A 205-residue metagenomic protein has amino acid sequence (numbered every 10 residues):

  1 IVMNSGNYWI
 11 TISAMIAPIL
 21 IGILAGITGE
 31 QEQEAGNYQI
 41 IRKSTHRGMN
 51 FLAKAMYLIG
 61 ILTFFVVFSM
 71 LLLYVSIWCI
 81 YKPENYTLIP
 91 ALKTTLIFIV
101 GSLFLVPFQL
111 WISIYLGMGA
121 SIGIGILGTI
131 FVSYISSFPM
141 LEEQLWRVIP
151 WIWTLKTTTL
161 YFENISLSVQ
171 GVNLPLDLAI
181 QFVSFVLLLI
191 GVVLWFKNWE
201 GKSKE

Functional and structural regions predicted by a protein language model:
I1-L20, A25, A55-M118, I126 (+2 more regions): Secretory targeting signals
I1-M3, G128-E205: Terminal transmembrane helical anchor/hairpin motif
A25, G36-N37, F108, P150: Hydrophobic alpha-helical segments typical of transmembrane helices and their membrane-interface/capping positions
G26-G60: Helix-loop-helix units of permease transmembrane domains in multi-pass membrane transporters, especially ABC
T28, N37-I40, V75, W111 (+2 more regions): A residue-level signal for alpha-helical anchor/packing sites in multi-pass solute transporters
Q31, K43, Y74-W78, I114 (+1 more regions): Transmembrane helix-loop junction
M49, A120-S121: Residue-level recognition of membrane-helix boundary sites in multi-pass small-molecule transporters
